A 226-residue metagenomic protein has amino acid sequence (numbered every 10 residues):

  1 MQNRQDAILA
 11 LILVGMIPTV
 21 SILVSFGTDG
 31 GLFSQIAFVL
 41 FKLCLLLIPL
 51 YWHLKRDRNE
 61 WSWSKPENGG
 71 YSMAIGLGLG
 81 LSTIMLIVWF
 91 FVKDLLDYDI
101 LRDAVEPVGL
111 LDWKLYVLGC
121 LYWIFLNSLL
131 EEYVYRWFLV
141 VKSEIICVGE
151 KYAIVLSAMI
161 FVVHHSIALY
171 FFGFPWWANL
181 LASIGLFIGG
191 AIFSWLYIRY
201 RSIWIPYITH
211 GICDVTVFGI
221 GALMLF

Functional and structural regions predicted by a protein language model:
Q2, G30-L32, E60-G70, V140-G149 (+1 more regions): Membrane-interface helix-boundary motifs at transmembrane edges
R4-N59, V105-L110: Alpha-helical transmembrane segments in multi-pass membrane proteins
Q5-S21, L77-I84, I154-I160: Alpha-helical transmembrane segments
D6-L11, S34-K42, G70-G78, L115-C120 (+4 more regions): Residue-level signature of transmembrane alpha-helical entry/exit and packing/kink sites in multi-pass membrane
V20-G30, F90-D97, S166-G173: Juxtamembrane "helix-exit" motif on the non-cytosolic side of transmembrane helices
T28-F33, E60-N127: Juxtamembrane helix-loop-helix connectors linking adjacent transmembrane helices in multi-pass membrane enzymes
L115-F226: Transmembrane helix-loop-helix hairpins at the membrane interface of multi-pass integral membrane proteins
